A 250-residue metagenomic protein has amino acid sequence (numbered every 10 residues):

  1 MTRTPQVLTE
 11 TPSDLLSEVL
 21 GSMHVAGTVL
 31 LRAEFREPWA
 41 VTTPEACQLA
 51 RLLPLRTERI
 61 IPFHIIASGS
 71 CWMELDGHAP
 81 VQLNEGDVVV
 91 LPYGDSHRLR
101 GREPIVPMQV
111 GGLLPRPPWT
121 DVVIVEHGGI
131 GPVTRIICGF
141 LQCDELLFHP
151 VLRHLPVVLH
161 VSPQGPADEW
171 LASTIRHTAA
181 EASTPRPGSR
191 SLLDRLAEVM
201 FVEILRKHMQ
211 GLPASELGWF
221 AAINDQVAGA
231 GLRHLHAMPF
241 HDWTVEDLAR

Functional and structural regions predicted by a protein language model:
M1-V81, R98-V125: Generic protein-terminus/edge-of-domain signal
R3-L8, L16-G21, S96-A180, Q210-G211: A hydrophobic/aromatic-rich effector-binding and dimerization subdomain of bacterial HTH-type transcriptional regulators
I60, S68, G86, T134-I136: Extracellular structured ligand-interaction cores
G77-Y93: Short acidic-glycine-tyrosine-enriched beta hairpin
L159-A167, A182-A197, F201-D247: Short, Lys/Arg-enriched, Trp-marked, Pro/Gly-tolerant hinge/linker segments that flank
R250: Alpha-helical residues within the helix-turn-helix
